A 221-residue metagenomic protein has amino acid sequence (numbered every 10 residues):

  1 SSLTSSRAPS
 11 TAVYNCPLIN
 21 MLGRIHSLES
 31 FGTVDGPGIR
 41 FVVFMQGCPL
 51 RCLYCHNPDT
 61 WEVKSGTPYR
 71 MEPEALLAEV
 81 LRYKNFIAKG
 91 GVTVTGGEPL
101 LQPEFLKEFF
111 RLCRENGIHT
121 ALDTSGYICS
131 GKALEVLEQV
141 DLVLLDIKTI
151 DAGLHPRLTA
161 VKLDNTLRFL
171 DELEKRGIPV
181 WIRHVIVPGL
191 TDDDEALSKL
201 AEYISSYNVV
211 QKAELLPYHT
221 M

Functional and structural regions predicted by a protein language model:
S1-T11, C16: Low-acidity, Ser/Thr- and Arg-rich intrinsically disordered low-complexity segments
C16-L18, L50: Residue-level detector of bioactive/disordered segments in secreted/extracellular proteins and virion assembly
N20, P58-V92: Conserved alpha-helical substructure of the radical SAM core
S27-E29, T33-R70: Canonical Radical SAM [4Fe-4S] cluster-binding loop centered on the CxxxCxxC motif and its immediate flanking residues
H56, E62-V63, S205-S206, E214 (+1 more regions): Short, intrinsically disordered, charge-balanced linker/junction segments flanking boundaries in proteins
L77-G91, G96, L100-Y218: Conserved AdoMet/S-adenosylmethionine-binding subsite of the radical SAM
